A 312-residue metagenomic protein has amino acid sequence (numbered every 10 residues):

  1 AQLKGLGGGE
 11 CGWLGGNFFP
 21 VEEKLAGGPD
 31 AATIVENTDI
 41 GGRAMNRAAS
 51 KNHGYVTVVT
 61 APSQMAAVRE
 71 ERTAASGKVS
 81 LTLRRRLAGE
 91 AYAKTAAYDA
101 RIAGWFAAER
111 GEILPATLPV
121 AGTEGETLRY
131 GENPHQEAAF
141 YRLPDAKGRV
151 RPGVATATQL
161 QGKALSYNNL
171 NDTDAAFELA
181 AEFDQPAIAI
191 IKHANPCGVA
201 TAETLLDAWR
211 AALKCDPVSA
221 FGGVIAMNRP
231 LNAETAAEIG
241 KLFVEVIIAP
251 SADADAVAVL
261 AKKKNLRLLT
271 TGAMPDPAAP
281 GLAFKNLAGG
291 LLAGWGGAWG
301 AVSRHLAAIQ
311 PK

Functional and structural regions predicted by a protein language model:
A1-R110, E203-T204, R229, T235: Active-site loop-to-helix "anion-binding N-cap" substructures in soluble metabolic enzymes
G9-F19, Y98-K312: ATP-dependent carboxylate/acyl-activation modules
